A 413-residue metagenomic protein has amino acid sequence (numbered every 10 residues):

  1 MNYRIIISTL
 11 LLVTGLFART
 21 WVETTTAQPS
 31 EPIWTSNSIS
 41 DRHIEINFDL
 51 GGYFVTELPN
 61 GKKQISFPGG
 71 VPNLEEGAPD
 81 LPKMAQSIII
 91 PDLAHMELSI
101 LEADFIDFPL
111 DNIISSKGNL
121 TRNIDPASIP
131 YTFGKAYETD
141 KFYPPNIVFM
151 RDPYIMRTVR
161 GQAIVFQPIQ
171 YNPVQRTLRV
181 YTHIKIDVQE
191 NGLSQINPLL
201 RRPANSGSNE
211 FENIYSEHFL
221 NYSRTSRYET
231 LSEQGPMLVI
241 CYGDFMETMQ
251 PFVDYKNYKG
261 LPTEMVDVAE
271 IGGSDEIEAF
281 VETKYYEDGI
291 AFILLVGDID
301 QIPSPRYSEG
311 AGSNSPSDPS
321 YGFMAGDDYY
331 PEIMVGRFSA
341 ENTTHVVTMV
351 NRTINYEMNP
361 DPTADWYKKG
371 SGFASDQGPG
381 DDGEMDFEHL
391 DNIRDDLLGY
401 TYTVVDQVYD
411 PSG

Functional and structural regions predicted by a protein language model:
Y3-T14: Sec-dependent N-terminal signal peptides
R4, D288-F292, A364: Short secondary-structure capping/junction motifs at helix and strand boundaries
A18-L295: Extracellular pro-sequences of secreted precursors
Q175, S304, D381-G383: Generic domain-boundary/flexible-linker signal
M237-M265, P331-G413: A domain-level signal for caspase-like cysteine endopeptidase catalytic cores and their zymogen-processing architecture
G272, G297-P303, Q377, S412-G413: Short, conserved secondary-structure transition motifs
F280-S320: Hydrophobic or amphipathic alpha-helical targeting/insertion segments
E309-T343: Metal-dependent DNA phosphodiester-chemistry modules and their immediately adjacent helices/loops in DNA-processing
